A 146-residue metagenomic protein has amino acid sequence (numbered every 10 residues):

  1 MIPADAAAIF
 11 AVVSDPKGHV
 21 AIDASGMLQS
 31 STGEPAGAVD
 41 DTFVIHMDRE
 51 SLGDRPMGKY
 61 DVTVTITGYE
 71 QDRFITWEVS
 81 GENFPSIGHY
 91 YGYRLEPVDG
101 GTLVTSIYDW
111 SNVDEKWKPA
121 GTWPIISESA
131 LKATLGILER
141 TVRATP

Functional and structural regions predicted by a protein language model:
M1-P3, T65, E78, R94: Generic structural detector for well-ordered beta-strands
M1-V39: Hydrophobic ligand-binding cavity/cleft-lining segments
A8-V13, H19, F43, I66 (+3 more regions): Hydrophobic pocket/interface hotspot
S31-N83, G136-P146: Glycine-rich portal/gate segments that line the openings of hydrophobic small-molecule binding cavities
R55-M57, S86-Y90, D114-G121: A short, polar/proline- and glycine-enriched secondary-structure boundary/capping micro-motif
G68, Y93-D99: Short, low-complexity Ser/Thr-rich regulatory SLiMs
E78-I87, I107-D114: Short, solvent-exposed aromatic-acidic interface loops
L103, I107-P146: A conserved amphipathic terminal alpha-helix motif
